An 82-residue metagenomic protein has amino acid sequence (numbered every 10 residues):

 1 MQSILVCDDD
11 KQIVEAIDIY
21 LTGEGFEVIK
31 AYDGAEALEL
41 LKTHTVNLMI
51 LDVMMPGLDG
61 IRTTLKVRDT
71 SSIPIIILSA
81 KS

Functional and structural regions predicted by a protein language model:
C7-D8, A31, M49: Conserved sequence signature across two-component system core domains
K11-I29: Two-component/phosphorelay signaling modules centered on CheY-like receiver
D33-E36, D59-R62: Acidic catalytic/metal-coordinating carboxylates
K42-H44, K66-I73: Conserved phosphotransfer cores of two-component systems
H44-I50: Active-site beta3 strand of CheY-like receiver
D52, S79: Active-site residues of response regulator receiver
M55: Receiver (REC) domain active-site loop signature in two-component systems and cognate sites in sensor histidine kinases
S82: Conserved phosphotransfer active-site motifs of two-component signaling proteins, especially the receiver
